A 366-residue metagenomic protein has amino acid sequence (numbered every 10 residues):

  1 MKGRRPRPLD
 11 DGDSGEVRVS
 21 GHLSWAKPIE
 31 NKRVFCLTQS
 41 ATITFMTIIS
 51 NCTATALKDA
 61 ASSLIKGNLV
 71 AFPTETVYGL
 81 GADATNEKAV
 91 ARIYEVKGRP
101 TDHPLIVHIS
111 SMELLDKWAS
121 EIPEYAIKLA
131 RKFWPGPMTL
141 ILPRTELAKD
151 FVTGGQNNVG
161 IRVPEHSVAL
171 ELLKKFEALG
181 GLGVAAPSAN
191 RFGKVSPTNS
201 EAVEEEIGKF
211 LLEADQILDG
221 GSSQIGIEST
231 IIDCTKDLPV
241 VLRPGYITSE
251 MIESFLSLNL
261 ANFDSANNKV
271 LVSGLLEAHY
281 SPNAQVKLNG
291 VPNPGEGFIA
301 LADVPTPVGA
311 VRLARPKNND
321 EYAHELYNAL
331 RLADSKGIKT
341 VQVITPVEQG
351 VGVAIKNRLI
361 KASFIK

Functional and structural regions predicted by a protein language model:
D10-D11: Acidic/polar hotspots within intrinsically disordered regions
E16-A41: N-terminal, intrinsically disordered charge-dense segments
F45-K366: Active-site-adjacent structural elements in enzyme catalytic cores
